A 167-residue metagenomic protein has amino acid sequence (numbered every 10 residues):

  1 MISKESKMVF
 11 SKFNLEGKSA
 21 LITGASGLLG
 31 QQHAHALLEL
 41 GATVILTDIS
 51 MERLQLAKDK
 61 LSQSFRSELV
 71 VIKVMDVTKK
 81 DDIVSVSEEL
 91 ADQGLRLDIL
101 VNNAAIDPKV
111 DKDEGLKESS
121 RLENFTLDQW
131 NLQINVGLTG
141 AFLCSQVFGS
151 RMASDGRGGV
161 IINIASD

Functional and structural regions predicted by a protein language model:
F10-I45: Canonical Rossmann dinucleotide-binding motif of NAD(H)/NADP(H)-dependent dehydrogenases/reductases, specifically
A42-L56: Conserved glycine-rich Rossmann-like NAD(P)H-binding loop of the short-chain dehydrogenase/reductase
M51-E52, V74-V86, L127: The beta1-alpha1 cofactor-binding region of Rossmann-like NAD(H)/NADP(H)-dependent oxidoreductases
V86, V101, C144-F148: Hydrophobic positions on the long internal alpha-helix of Rossmann-like NAD(P)-dependent oxidoreductase domains
D92, L132-G156: Amphipathic alpha-helical dimer-interface segment in Rossmann-like NAD(P)H-dependent oxidoreductases
N103-E118: Conserved NAD(P)H cofactor-binding loop of Rossmann-fold oxidoreductase domains
E118-F142, I162: Catalytic Tyr-X3-Lys loop
S166: Residue(s) in the substrate-gating loop at a strand-loop-helix junction that position the organic substrate next
